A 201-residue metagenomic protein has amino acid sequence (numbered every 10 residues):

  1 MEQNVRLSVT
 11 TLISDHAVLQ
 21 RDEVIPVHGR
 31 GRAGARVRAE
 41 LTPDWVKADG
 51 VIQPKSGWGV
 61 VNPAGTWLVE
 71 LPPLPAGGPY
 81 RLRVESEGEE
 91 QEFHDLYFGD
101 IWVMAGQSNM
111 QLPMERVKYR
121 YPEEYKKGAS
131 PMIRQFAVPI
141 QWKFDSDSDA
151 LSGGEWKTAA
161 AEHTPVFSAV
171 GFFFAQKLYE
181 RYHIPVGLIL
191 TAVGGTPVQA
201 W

Functional and structural regions predicted by a protein language model:
M1-W201: Cell-envelope and extracellular/periplasmic
